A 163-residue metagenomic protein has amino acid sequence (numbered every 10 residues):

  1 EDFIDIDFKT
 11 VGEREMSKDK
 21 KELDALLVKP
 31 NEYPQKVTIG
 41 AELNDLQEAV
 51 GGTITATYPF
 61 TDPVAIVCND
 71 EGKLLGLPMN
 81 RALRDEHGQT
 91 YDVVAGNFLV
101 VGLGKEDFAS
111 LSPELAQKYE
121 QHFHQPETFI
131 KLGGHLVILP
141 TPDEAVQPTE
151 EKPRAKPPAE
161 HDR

Functional and structural regions predicted by a protein language model:
F3-E151: Short beta-rich binding modules
V146-R163: Non-Sec secretion/translocation targeting segments of pathogen effectors
